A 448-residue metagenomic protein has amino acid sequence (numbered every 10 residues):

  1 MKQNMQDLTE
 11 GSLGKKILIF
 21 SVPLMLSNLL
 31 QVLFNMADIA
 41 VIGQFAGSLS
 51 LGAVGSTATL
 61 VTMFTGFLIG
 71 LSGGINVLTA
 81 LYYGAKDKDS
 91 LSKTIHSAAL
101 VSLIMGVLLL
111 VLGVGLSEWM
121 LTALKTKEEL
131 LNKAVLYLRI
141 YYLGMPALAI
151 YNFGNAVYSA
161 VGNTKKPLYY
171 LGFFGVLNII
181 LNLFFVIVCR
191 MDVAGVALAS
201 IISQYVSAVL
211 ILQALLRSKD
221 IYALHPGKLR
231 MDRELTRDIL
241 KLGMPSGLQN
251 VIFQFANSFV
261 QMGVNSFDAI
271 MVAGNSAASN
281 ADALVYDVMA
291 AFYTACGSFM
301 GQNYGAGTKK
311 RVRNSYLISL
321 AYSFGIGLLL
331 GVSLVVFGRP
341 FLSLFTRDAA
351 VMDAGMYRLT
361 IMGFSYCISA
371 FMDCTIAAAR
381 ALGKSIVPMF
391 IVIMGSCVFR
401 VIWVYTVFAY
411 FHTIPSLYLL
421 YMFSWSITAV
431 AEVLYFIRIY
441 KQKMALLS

Functional and structural regions predicted by a protein language model:
M1-S21, T79-P146, V188-M244, M300-S365 (+1 more regions): Short alpha-helical transmembrane segments in multi-pass integral membrane proteins
L8-F45, T59-G74, L78, L103-L110 (+5 more regions): N-terminal transmembrane alpha-helices
I19-D38, I140, Y151, F174 (+5 more regions): Transmembrane helical elements of multi-pass membrane transporters/channels
L33-L51, L121-E128, F184-M191, V251-L284 (+3 more regions): Helix-terminus/linker motif at the lipid-water interface of multi-pass membrane proteins
I42-T62, E129-K133, V193-A194, L235-L242 (+5 more regions): Interfacial/gating helices of multi-pass transporter permease domains
L51-V111, L148-P167, Q261, G274-G338 (+2 more regions): Small-residue-rich hydrophobic transmembrane alpha-helices
M63-G66, N178-N182, A208-L212, L284-D287 (+3 more regions): Hydrophobic transmembrane alpha-helices of multi-pass small-molecule transporters
S72, Y141-S159, P167-G175, V196-I211 (+4 more regions): Short runs within selected transmembrane alpha-helices of multi-pass transporters and secretion channels
